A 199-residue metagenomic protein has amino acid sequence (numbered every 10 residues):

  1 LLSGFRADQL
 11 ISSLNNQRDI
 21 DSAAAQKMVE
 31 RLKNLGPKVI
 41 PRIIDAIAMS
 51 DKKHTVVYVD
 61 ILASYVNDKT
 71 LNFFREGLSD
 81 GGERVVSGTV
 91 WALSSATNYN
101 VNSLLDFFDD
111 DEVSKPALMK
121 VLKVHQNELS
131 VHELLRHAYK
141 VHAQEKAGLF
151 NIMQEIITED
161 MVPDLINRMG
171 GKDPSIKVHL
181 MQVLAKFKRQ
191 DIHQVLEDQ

Functional and structural regions predicted by a protein language model:
L1-L2, S12, N16, S22-L35 (+11 more regions): Structural detector for internal amphipathic alpha-helices that build alpha-solenoid repeat scaffolds
R6, D111-S114: HEAT/HEAT-like alpha-solenoid repeats
